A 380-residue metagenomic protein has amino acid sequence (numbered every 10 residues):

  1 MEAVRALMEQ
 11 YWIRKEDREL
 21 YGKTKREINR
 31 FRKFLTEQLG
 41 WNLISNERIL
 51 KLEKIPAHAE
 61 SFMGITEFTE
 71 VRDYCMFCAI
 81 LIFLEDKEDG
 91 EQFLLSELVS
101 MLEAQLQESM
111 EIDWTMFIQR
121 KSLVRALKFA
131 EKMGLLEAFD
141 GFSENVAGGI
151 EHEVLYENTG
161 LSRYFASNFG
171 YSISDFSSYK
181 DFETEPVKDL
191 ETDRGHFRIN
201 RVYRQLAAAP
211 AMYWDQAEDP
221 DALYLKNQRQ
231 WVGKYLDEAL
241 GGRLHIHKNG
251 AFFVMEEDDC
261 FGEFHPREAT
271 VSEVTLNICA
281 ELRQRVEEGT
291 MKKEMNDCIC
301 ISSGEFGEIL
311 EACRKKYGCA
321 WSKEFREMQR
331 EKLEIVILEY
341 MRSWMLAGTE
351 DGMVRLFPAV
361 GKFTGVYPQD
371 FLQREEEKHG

Functional and structural regions predicted by a protein language model:
M1-E2, L20-T24, I65-C75, E131 (+6 more regions): Short, low-complexity cationic-aromatic patches
M1-E67, F142-P266: Eukaryotic partner-binding/assembly regions in large regulatory complexes
V4-L20, D89-W114, L206-D219, K292-F325: Short acidic, hydrophobic short linear motifs in intrinsically disordered regions
M8, V71-L94, S272-C300: Positively charged, polyanion-binding regions of nucleic-acid-associated proteins
R26-F34, D113-K132, R326-Y340: Short amphipathic alpha-helical interaction segments
G40-W41, L127, E131-F142, D237-H245 (+1 more regions): A short, conserved structural fragment
I82-Y156: Internal, well-ordered domain-core segments that constitute the primary functional module of diverse proteins
Q284-E288, S303-G380: C-terminal functional regions that serve as terminal interaction/effector modules
